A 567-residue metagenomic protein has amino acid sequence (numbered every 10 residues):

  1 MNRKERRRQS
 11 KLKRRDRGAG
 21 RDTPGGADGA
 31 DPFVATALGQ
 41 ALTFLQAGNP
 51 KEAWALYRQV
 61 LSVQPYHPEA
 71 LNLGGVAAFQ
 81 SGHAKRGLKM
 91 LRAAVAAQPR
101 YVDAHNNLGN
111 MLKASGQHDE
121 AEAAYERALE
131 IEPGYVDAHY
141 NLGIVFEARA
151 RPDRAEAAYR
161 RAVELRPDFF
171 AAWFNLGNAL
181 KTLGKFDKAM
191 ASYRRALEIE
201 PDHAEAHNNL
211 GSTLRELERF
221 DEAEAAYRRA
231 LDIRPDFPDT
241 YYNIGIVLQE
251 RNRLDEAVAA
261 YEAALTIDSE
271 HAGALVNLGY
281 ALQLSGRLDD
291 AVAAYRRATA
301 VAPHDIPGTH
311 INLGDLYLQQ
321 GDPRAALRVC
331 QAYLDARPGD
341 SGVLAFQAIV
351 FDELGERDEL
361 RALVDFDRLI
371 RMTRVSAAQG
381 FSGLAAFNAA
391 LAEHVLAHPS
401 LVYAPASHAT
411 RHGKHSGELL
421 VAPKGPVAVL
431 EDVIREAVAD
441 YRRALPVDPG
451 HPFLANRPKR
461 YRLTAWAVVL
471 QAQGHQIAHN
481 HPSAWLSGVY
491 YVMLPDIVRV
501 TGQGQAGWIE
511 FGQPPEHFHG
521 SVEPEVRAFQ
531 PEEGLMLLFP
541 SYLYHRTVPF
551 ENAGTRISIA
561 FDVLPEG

Functional and structural regions predicted by a protein language model:
G18-T36: TPR-adjacent "capping" and linker segments in tetratricopeptide-repeat scaffold/adaptor proteins
F33, H67, Y101, Y135 (+6 more regions): Residue-level recognition of tetratricopeptide repeat
L38-L42, E69-Q80, D103-A114, D137-A148 (+6 more regions): Conserved alpha-helical positions within TPR/SEL1-like repeat arrays
Q46-A55, Q80-A93, K113-R127, D137 (+8 more regions): Structural signature of tandem alpha-helical TPR/SEL1-like repeats, specifically the intra-repeat loop/turn
V63, A97, I131, L165 (+5 more regions): Structural marker of alpha-solenoid helical repeat scaffolds
E250, T266-D268, A272-R357: Alpha-helical protein-protein interaction scaffolds
E356, L360-L454, H475: Non-heme Fe(II)/2-oxoglutarate
G425-R435, A439-L538, L543, V548-P549 (+1 more regions): Catalytic core of non-heme Fe(II) oxygenases with the double-stranded beta-helix
